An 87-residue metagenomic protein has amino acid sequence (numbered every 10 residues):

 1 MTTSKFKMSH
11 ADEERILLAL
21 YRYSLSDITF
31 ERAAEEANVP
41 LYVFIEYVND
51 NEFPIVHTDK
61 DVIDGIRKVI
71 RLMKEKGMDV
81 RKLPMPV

Functional and structural regions predicted by a protein language model:
M1-Y21, E35-E36, L41, E46 (+2 more regions): Long, charge-rich, low-complexity intrinsically disordered regions
S26: Flexible coil/turn residues that form the inter-helical turn or adjacent wing/linker of helix-turn-helix
F30: Helix-turn-helix DNA-binding elements, focusing on the entry/boundary residues of the two helices that contact DNA
